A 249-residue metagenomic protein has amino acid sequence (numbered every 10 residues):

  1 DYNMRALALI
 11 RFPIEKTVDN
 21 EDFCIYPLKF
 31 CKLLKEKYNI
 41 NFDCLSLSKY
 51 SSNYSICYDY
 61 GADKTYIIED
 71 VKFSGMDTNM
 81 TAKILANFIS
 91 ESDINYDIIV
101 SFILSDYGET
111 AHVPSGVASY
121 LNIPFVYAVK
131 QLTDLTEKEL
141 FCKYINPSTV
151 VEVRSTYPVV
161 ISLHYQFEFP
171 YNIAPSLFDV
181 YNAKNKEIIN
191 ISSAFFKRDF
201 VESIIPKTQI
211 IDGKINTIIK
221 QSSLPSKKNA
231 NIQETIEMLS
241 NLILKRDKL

Functional and structural regions predicted by a protein language model:
Y2-L47: N-terminal beta-strand-loop-alpha-helix module at the start of alpha/beta ligand-binding or catalytic domains
R5, D97-I98: Structural motif
A8, C44-S46, I67, S101 (+1 more regions): Structural beta-sheet core signal
K49-Y50, L104-T110: Gly/Ser/Thr-rich loops at beta-strand to alpha-helix junctions that form or flank small-molecule/cofactor-binding
S51-F88: A glycine-rich helix N-cap at a beta->alpha junction
I89-D97: Glycine-rich phosphate-binding loop signature in dinucleotide/nucleotide-binding domains
Y107-F125: Short Gly/Thr/Asp-enriched flexible loops that form oxyanion-binding sites at enzyme active sites
L132-L249: Electrostatically charged, flexible surface regions
